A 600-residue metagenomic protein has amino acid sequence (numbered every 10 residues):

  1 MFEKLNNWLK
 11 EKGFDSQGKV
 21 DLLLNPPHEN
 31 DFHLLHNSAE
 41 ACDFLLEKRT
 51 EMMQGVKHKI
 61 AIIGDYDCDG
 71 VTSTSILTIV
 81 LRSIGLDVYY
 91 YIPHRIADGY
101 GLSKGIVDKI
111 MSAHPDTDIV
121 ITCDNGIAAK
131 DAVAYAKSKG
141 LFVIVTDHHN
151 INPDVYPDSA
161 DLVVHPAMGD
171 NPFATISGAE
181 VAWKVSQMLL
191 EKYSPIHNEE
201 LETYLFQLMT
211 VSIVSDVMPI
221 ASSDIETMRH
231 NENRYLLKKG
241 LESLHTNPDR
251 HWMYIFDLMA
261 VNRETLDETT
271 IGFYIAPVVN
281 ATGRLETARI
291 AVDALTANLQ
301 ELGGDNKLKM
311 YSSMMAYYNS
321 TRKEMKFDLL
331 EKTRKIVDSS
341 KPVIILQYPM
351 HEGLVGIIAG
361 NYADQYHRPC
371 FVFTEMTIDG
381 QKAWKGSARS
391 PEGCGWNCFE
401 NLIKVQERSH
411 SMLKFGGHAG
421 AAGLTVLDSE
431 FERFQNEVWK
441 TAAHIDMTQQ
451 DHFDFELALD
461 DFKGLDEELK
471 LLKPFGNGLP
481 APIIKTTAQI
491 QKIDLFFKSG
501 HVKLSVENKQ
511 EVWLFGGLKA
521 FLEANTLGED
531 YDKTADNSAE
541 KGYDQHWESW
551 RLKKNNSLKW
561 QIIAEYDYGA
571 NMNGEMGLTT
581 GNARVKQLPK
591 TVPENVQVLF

Functional and structural regions predicted by a protein language model:
M1-I119, K139, S159, E191-R433 (+3 more regions): Hydrophobic helix-and-loop "lid/oligomerization" segment in the mid-to-C-terminal part of catalytic domains
V56, G303-L346, G380-K382, K404-F600: Mid-to-C-terminal polyanion-binding domains and interfaces
Y91, C123, T146-H148, V164-P166 (+1 more regions): Generic beta-sheet signal
T122-S138: Active-site core of PLP-dependent enzymes with the aminotransferase class I/II
D131-A136, I358-N361, E467-E468: A short acidic, amphipathic alpha-helical/loop segment
H148-S159: Short, glycine/polar-rich helix-capping loops at beta-to-alpha or helix-loop-helix junctions that flank or form
N171-A179: Short glycine/threonine-rich catalytic loop with a Thr-x-Gly-x-Asp
